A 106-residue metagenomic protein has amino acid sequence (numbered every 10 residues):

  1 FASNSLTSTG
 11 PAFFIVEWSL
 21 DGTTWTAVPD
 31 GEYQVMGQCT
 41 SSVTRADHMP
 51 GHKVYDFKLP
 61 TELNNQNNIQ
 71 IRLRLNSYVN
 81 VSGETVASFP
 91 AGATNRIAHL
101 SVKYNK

Functional and structural regions predicted by a protein language model:
F1: Short hydrophobic/aromatic patches on beta-strands that form ligand-binding or substrate-lining surfaces
N4-P11: Extended, low-complexity, turn-rich repeat/linker tracts enriched in Gly/Pro/Ser/Thr and Asp/Glu that occur
S8, W25, P29-K106: Terminal, low-complexity interaction segments
F13-I15: Surface-exposed turn/loop modules enriched in turn-prone residues
E17-S19: Conserved Ser/Thr-centered positions that define the repeating blades of beta-propeller domains
